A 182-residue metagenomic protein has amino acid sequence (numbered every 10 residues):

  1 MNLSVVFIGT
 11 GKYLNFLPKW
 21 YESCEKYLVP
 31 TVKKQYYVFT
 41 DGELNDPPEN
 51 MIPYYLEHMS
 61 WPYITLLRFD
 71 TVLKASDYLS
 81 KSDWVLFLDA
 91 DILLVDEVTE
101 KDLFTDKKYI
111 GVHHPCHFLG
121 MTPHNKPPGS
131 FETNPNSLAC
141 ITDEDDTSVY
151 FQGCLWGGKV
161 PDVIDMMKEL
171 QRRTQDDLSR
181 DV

Functional and structural regions predicted by a protein language model:
M1-L67, K74-K81: N-terminal anchoring/stem segment of glycosyltransferases
F7-T10, V38-D41, L88-A90, D96 (+3 more regions): Short His-Asn-centered micro-motif
N15, N45-P47, L94-E97, D102-L103 (+3 more regions): Short catalytic/ligand-binding loop motif for oxyanion handling, primarily in non-cytosolic enzymes, centered on
P62-L66, F118-E132: Short, charged, surface-exposed secondary-structure boundary motifs
F69-P123: GT-A fold catalytic core of metal-dependent nucleotide-sugar glycosyltransferases, centered on the diacidic
G129-S148: Short, flexible, basic/aromatic active-site loop/helix in glycosyltransferases
T142-V182: Catalytic core and acceptor-binding pocket of nucleotide-sugar-dependent glycosyltransferases
